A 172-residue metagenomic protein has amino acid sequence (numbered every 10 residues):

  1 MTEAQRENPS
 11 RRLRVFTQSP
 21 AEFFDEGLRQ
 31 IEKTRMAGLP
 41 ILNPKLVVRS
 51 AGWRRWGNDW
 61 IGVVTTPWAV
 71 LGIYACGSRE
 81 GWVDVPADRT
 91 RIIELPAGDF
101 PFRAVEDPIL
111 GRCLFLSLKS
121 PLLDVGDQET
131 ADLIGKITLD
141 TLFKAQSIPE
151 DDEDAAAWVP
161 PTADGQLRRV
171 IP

Functional and structural regions predicted by a protein language model:
M1-I61, T65: Charge-rich, low-complexity N-terminal segments
A37, L42, A69-L71, V83-V85: ATP-dependent carboxylate activation and anion-phosphoryl transfer catalytic cores that bind Mg-ATP to form
I61, Y74-W82, R91, F100-I109: Boundary segments of small protein-protein interaction reader/adaptor domains
E94-L122: Short acidic, glycine/tyrosine-flanked loop/strand segments centered on an H-E-D-like triad
I137-P149: Short arginine-rich
S147-P172: Short terminal or interdomain "cap/linker" segment that borders an active site or interface and mediates
